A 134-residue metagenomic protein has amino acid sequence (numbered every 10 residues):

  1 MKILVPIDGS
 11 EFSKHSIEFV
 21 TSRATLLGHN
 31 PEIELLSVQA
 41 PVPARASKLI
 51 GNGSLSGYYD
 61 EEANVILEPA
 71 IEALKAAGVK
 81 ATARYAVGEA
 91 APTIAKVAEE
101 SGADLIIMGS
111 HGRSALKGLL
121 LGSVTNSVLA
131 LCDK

Functional and structural regions predicted by a protein language model:
M1-G53, A77: Small/aliphatic-rich secondary-structure junction motif
P6, R84, G109: Active-site-adjacent beta-strand anchor residues
V20, A70, I94, V128: Aromatic/hydrophobic pocket-lining residues that form π-stacking "cages" and hydrophobic walls in ligand
T21, N64, E68-K75: Class I S-adenosyl-L-methionine
G53-V65: A short acidic, glycine-rich active-site loop that binds or catalyzes chemistry on phosphate/adenosine moieties
E72-I106: Structural beta-alpha unit
K96-K134: Gly/Ser-rich helix-loop-strand patches that form or flank binding pockets for ribonucleotide-derived cofactors
